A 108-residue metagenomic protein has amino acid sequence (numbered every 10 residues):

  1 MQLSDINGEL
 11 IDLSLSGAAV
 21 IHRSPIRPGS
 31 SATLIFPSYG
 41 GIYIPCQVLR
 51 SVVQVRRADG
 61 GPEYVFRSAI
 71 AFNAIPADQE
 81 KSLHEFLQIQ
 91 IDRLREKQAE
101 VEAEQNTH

Functional and structural regions predicted by a protein language model:
M1-H108: Structured alpha-helical
